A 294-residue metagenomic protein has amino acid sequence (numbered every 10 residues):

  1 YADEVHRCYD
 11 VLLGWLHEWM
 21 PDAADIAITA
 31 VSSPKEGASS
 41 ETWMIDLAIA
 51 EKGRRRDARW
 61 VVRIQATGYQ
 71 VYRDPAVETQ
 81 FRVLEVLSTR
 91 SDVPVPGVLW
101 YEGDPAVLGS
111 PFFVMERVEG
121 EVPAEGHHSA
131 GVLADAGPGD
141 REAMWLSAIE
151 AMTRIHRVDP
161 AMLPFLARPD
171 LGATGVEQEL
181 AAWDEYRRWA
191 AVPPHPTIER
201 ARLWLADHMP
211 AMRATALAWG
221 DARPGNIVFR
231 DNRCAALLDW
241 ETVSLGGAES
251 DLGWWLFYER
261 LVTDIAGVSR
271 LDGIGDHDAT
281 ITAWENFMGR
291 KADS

Functional and structural regions predicted by a protein language model:
Y1-I28: Juxta-kinase regulatory segment immediately upstream of eukaryotic protein kinase catalytic domains
A30-R200, W204-A214: ATP-binding pocket architecture of kinase catalytic cores
G126, S244-G247: Cytochrome P450 core scaffold surrounding the K-helix E-X-X-R motif and the conserved "meander" helix-loop region
T215-L217, A235: Conserved protein kinase catalytic-loop anchor
L217-W219, P224: Catalytic-loop of the protein kinase fold
L238-V243: Activation of the activation-loop gatekeeper triad in protein kinase-fold domains
S250-K291: Active-site activation/catalytic loop segments of kinase-like enzymes and analogous catalytic loops in related
